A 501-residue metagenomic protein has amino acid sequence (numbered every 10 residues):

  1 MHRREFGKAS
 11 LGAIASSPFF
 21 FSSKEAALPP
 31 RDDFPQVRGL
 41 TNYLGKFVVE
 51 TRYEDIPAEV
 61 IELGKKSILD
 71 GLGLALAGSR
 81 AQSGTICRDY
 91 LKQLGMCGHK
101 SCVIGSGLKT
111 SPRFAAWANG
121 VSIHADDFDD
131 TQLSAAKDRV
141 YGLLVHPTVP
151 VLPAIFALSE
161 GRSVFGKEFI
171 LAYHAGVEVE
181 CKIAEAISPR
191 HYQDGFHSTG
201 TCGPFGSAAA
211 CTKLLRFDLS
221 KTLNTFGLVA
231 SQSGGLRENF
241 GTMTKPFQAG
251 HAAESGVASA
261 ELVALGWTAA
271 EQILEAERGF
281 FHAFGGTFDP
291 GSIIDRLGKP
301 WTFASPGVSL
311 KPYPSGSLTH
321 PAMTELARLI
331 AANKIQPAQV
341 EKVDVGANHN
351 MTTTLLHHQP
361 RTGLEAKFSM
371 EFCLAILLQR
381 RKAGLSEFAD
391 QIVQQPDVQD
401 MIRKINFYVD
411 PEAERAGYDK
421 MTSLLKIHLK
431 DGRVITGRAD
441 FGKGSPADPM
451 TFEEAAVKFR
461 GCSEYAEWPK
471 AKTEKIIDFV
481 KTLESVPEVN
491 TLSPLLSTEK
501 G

Functional and structural regions predicted by a protein language model:
M1-I14: N-terminal secretory signal peptides and thylakoid transit peptides that target proteins across membranes
S10, L425, T436, A455-A456 (+2 more regions): Conserved acidic/glycine
G12, S17, K24-P306, S485 (+1 more regions): N-terminal core-entry segment
V48-V49, I155-F156, A208-T212, A327 (+4 more regions): Amphipathic alpha-helical segments within well-ordered protein domains
E59, Q82-S83, W267-E275, A332-V343 (+3 more regions): Flexible, glycine/charged-enriched surface loops at secondary-structure junctions
G176, E180-I183, V229, L326-L329 (+2 more regions): Hydrophobic alpha-helical packing residues
S305-P314, L318: Glycine-rich phosphate/diphosphate-binding loops and the adjacent beta-loop-alpha structural elements that coordinate
G316-E467, E474: Intrinsically disordered, low-complexity Ser/Thr/Pro/Gly-rich interaction regions that scaffold/cooperate
